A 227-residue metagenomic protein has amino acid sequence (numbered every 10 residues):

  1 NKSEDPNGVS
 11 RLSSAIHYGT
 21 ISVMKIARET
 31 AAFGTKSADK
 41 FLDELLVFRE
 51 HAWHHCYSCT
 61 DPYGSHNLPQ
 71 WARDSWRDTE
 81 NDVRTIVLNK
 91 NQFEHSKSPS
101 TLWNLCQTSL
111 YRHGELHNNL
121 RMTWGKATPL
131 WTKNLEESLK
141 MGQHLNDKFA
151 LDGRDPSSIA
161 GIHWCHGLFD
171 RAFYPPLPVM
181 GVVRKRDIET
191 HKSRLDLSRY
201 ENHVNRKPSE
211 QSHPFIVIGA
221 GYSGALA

Functional and structural regions predicted by a protein language model:
N1-A15, V182-N205: A eukaryotic "domain-start" boundary segment
N1-H117: Gly/Thr-rich phosphate-binding loop signature of adenosyl cofactor/nucleotide-binding cores
K25, N119, T123-W124, L226: Short amphipathic alpha-helical face segments that pack within enzyme cores and frequently flank/anchor catalytic
F33-K36, H113-G114, W131-E136, K148-P156: Secondary-structure transition/capping motifs at alpha-helix termini and the adjoining loop/turn into the next element
D61-P62, P69-S75, R121-F149: Active/binding-pocket-proximal capping segment
N67-D82, F93, M141-Y200: C-terminal, helix-dominated tail/subdomain
N205-F215: Extreme N-terminal leader/targeting segments of oxidoreductases
H213-A227: N-terminal Rossmann-like FAD-binding beta1-loop-alpha1 element of flavoenzymes
